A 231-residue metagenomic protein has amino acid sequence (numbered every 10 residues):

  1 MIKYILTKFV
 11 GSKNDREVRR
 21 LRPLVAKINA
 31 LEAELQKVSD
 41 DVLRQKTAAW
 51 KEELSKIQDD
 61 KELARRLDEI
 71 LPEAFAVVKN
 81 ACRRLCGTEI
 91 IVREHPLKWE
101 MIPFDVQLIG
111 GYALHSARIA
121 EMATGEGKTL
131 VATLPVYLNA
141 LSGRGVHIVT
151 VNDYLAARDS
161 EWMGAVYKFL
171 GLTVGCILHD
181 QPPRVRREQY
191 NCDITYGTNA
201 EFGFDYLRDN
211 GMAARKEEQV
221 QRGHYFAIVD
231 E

Functional and structural regions predicted by a protein language model:
M1-E231: Conserved P-loop NTPase motor core
